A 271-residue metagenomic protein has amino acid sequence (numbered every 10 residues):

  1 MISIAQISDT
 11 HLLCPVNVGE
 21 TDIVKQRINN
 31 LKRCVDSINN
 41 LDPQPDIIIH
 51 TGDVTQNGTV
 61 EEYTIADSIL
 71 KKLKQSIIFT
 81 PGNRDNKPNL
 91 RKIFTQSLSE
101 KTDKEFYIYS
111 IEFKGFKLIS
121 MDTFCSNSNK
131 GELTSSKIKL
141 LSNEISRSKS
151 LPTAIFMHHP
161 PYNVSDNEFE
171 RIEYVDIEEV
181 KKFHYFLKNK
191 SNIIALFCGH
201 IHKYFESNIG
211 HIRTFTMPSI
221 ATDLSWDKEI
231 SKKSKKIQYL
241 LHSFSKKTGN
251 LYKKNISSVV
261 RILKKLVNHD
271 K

Functional and structural regions predicted by a protein language model:
M1-T64: N-terminal active-site segment of His-dependent metallophosphoesterases
I2-V16, G115-C125, A154-F156, I212-P218 (+1 more regions): Active-site-proximal beta-strand elements of phosphoester/diester hydrolases
Q6-S8, I47-D53, I77-N83, D122 (+3 more regions): Active-site neighborhood of phospho(di)ester-bond hydrolases with catalytic His/Asp-centered motifs
T10-C14, K87, C125-N127, P161-N163 (+1 more regions): Feature marks short, surface-exposed loop/turn motifs that line or immediately flank catalytic pockets and channel
V18-K25, E168-Y174, I230: Short glycine-enriched, charge-decorated loop/helix-capping segments at active-site entrances that position
R33-I47, G131-R213, G249-N250, H269-D270: His/acidic metal-ligating clusters that form di-metal
V60-R147, D176-N192, G210, F215-P218 (+4 more regions): Extended active-site neighborhood of metal-dependent phosphoesterases/phosphodiesterases
S243-K271: A short C-terminal boundary segment appended to hydrolase-like catalytic domains
